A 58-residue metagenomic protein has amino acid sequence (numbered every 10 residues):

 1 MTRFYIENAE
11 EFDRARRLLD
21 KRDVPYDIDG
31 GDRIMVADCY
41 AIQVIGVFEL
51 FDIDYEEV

Functional and structural regions predicted by a protein language model:
M1-D29: N-terminal acidic leader/helix
F4-I6, I42, Y55: Hydrophobic transmembrane signal anchors and adjacent membrane-proximal interface regions, especially in viral
N8, M35, G46-E49: Exposed, low-complexity/repetitive linear segments and helix-based recognition motifs, biased toward charged/polar
E11, Y40-A41: Short, polar loop motifs at secondary-structure junctions
A15-L19, V44-D54: Short amphipathic alpha-helices in soluble, non-transmembrane regions that often serve as interface/regulatory elements
D27-I28, F51-V58: Conserved short beta-strand edge segments in small beta-sheet-based binding/regulatory domains
G31-C39: A generic structural motif
